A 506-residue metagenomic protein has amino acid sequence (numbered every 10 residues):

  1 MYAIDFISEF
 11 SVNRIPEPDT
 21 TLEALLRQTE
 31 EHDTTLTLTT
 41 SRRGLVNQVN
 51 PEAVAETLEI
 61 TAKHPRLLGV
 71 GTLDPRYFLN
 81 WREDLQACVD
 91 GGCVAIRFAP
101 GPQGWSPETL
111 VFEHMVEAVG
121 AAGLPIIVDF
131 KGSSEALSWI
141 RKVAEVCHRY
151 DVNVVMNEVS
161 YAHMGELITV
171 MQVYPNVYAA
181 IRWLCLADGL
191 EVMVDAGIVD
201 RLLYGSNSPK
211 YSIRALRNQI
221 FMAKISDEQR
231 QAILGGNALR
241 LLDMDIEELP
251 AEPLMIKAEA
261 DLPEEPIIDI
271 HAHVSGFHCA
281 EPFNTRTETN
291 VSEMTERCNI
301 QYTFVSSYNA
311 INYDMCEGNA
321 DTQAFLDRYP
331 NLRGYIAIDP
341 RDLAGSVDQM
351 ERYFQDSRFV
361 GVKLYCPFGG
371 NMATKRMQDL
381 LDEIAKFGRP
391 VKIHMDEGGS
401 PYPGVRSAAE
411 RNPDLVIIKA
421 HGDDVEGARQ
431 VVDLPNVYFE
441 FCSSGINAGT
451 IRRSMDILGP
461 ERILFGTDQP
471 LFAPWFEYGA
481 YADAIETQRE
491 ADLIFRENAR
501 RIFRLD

Functional and structural regions predicted by a protein language model:
M1-L36, Q86-A87, V199, S212-I270 (+5 more regions): Mid-to-C-terminal alpha-helical segments outside catalytic/metal-binding sites
Y2-N13, D129, E158, I268-F277 (+2 more regions): Histidine-centered divalent metal-coordination motifs
I4-F6, L38-S41, V70-T72, R97 (+10 more regions): Active-site neighborhood of phospho(di)ester-bond hydrolases with catalytic His/Asp-centered motifs
I7, T29, T57, C88 (+16 more regions): Conserved, mostly hydrophobic/aromatic
S11-R14, G44-N47, R76-L79, Q103-G104 (+11 more regions): Active-site environment of divalent metal-dependent phosphoester hydrolases
T20-L25, E52-T57, N80-E83, W139-R141 (+8 more regions): Alpha-helical scaffolding within the catalytic cores of extracellular/periplasmic polymer-degrading hydrolases
Q48-I127, V173, M244, E248 (+3 more regions): Active-site gating/metal-coordination segments in enzymes
V94-A95, E108-L203, K257, V360-G361 (+1 more regions): Catalytic pocket-lining loop regions of alpha/beta-barrel enzymes, especially the amidohydrolase/enolase/GH5 lineages
